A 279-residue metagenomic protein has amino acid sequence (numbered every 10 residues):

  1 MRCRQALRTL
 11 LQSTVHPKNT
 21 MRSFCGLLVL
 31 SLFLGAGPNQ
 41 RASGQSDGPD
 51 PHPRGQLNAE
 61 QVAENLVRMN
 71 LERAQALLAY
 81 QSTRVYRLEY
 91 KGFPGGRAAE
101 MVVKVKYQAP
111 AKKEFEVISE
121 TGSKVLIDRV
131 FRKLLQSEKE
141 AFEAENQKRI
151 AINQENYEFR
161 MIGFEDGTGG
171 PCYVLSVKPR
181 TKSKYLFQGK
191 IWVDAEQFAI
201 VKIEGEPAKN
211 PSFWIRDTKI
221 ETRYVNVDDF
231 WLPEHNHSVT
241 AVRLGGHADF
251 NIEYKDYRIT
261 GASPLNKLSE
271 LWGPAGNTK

Functional and structural regions predicted by a protein language model:
G26-A36: Bacterial N-terminal signal peptides
A36, A42-S46: Boundary at the C-terminal end of the N-terminal hydrophobic targeting segment
Q45-Q188, A195-A199, A208-T218, V225-F230 (+1 more regions): Structured extracytoplasmic
I203, E234-N236: Beta-strand-dense domains in secreted/periplasmic systems and polymorphic toxin scaffolds
